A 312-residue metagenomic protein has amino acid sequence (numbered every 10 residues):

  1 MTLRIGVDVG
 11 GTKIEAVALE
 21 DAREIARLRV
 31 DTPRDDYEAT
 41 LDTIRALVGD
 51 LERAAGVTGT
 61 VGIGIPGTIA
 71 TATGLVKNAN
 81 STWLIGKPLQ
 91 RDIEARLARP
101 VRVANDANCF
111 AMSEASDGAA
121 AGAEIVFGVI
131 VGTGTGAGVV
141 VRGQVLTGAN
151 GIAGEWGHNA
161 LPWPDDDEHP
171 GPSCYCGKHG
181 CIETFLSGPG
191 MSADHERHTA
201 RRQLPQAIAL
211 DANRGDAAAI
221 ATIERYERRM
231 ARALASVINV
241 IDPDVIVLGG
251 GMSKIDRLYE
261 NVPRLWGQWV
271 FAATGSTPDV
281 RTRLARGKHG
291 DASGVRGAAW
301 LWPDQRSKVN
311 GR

Functional and structural regions predicted by a protein language model:
M1-T60, A70-T73, R91-V101, E114-A123 (+1 more regions): ATP-binding/phosphotransfer module of carbohydrate and carboxylate kinases, centering on a glycine-rich
D8, G62-P66, A104, G128-G134 (+1 more regions): Short beta-strand segments
G11, G67, C109: Short, glycine/acidic-enriched loop or turn micro-motifs at the edges of active sites
R27-R29, A79, G148: Residue-level detector of high-confidence beta-strand sites
G74-G86: A charged helix-plus-loop insertion that forms the helical arch/lid used to bind and gate nucleic-acid substrates
V103-A107, A111: Short loop/edge segments at beta-strand edges and connector loops that shape dinucleotide/nucleotide cofactor-binding
A123-F185: Glycine-rich phosphate-binding loop of actin/hexokinase-like ATP-binding domains
